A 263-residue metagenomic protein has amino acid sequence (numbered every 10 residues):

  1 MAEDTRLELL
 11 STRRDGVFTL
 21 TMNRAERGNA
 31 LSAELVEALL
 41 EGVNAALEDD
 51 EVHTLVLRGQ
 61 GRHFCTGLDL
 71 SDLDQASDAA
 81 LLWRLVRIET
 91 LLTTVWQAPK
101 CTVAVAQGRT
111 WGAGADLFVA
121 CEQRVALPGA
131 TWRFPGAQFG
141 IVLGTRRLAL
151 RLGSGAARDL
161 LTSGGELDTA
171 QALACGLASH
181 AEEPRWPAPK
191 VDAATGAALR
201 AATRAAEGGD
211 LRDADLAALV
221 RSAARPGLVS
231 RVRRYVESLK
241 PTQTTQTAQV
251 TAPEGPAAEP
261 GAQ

Functional and structural regions predicted by a protein language model:
M1-Q60: Conserved CoA-thioester-binding segment of acyl-CoA-metabolizing enzymes
L9, T93-G196: Crotonase-fold acyl-CoA enzyme core
L20, L57, L117-V119, A172 (+1 more regions): Hydrophobic/aromatic residues within transmembrane alpha-helices of multi-pass small-molecule transporters
E34-A38, R87, T94, A198: Charged catalytic carboxylate motif
G59-L91, T110: Glycine- (often His-adjacent) and acidic-residue-rich active-site loop that binds/positions the CoA thioester
V125-A130, T169, C175-R233, S238-L239 (+1 more regions): C-terminal long alpha-helix characteristic of the crotonase
P241-T251: Compositionally biased, intrinsically disordered low-complexity segments enriched for polar/charged residues
V250-Q263: Long, low-complexity, intrinsically disordered segments
